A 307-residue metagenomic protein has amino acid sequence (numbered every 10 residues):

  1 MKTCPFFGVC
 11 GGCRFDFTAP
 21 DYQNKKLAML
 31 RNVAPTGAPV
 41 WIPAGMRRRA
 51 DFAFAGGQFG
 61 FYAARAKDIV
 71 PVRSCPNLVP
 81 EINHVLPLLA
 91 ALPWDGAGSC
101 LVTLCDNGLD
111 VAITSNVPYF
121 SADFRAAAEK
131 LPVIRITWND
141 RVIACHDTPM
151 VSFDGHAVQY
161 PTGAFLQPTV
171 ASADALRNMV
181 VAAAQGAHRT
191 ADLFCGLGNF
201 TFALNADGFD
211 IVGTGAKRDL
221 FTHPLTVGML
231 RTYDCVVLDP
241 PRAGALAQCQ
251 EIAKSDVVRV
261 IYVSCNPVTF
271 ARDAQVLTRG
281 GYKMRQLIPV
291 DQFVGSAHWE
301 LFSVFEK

Functional and structural regions predicted by a protein language model:
M1-L238, A243-Q250: Accessory RNA-recognition modules of RNA-modification enzymes
C13, N266, S303: Residue-level signal for inorganic ion chemistry
D219-W299: S-adenosylmethionine
A297-K307: Core SAM-dependent methyltransferase catalytic element
